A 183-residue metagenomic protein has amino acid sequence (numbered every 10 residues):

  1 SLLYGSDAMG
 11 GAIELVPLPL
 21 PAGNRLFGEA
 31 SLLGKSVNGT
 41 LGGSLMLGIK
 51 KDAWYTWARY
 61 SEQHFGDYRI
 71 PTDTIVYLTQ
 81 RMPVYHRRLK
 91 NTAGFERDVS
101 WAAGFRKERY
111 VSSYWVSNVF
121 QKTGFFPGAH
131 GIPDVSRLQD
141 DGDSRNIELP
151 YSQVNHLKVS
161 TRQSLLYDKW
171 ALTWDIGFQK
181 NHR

Functional and structural regions predicted by a protein language model:
S1-M9: Periplasmic N-terminal gating module of Gram-negative TonB-dependent outer-membrane receptors
Y4, L20-L26, A53, R109 (+1 more regions): Short loop/turn motifs that connect adjacent beta-strands in outer-membrane beta-barrel proteins
A8-L32, L41-L45: N-terminal periplasmic accessory domains that precede and gate Gram-negative outer-membrane beta-barrel machines
L20-G28, T74-V84, D134-S144, V154 (+1 more regions): Flexible, solvent-exposed coil segments and beta strand-coil junctions, predominantly the extracellular/periplasmic
E29-L33, W57-S61, P71, G104 (+3 more regions): Transmembrane beta-strands of outer-membrane beta-barrel proteins
N38-H64, Y77-G124, Y167: Transmembrane beta-barrel wall of Gram-negative outer-membrane proteins
F65, K90-E96, Y110-L165, K180-R183: Flexible loop and strand-edge segments within Gram-negative outer membrane beta-barrel domains
